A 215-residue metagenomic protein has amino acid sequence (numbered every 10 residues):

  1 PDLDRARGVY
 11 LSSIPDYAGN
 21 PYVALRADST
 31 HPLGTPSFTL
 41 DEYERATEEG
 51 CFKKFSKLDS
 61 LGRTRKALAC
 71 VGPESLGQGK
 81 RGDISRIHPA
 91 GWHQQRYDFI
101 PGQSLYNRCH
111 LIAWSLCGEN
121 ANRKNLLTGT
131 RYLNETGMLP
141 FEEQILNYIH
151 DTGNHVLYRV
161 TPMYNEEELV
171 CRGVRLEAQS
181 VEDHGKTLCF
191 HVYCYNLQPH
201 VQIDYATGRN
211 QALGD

Functional and structural regions predicted by a protein language model:
P1-Y43: N-terminal, intrinsically disordered, polar/charged segments of Gram-positive cell-envelope systems that serve as
F38, E44-D215: Domain-level detector of nuclease and nuclease-like folds in predominantly extracellular/periplasmic contexts
